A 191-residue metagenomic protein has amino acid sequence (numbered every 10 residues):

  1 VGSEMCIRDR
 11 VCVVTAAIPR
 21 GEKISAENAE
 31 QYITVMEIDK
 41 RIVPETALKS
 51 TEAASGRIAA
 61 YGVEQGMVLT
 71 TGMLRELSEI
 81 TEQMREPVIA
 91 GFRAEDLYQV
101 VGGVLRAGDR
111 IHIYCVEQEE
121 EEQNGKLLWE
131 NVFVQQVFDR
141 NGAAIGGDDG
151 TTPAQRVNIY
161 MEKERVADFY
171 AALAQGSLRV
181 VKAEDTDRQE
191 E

Functional and structural regions predicted by a protein language model:
G2-I7: Short, small-residue-biased leader/transition segments that mark boundaries at the very start of proteins
D9-P44: Short extracytoplasmic
V11, A54-R57, E95-V101: Short alpha-helix capping/helix-loop boundary micro-motifs
E22, M67, D109-I111: Structural motif
E37-R85: Signal peptide-directed extracytoplasmic domains
M84-A94: Short beta-strand boundary microenvironments
Q99-E191: Extracytoplasmic/periplasmic terminal helices and flexible tails
